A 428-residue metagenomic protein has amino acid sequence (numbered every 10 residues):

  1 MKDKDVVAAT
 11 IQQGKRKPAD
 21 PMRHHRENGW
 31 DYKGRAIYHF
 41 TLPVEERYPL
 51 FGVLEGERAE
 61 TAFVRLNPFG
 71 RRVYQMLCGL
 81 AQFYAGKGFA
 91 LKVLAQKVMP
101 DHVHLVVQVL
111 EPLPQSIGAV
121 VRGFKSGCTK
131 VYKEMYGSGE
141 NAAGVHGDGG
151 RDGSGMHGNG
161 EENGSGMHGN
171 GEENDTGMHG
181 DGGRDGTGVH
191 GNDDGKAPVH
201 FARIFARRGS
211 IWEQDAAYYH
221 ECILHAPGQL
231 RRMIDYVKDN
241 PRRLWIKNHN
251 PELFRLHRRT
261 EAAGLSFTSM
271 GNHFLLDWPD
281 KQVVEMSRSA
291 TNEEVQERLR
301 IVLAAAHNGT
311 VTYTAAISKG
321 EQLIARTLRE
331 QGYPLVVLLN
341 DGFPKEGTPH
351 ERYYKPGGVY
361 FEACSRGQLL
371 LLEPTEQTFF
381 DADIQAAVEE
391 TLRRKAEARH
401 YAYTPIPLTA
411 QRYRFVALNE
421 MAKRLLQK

Functional and structural regions predicted by a protein language model:
M1-L265: Short catalytic/metal-binding and nucleic-acid-binding patches
L256-K428: Glycine-biased, small-residue-rich flexible motifs in mid-sequence functional cores and linkers
